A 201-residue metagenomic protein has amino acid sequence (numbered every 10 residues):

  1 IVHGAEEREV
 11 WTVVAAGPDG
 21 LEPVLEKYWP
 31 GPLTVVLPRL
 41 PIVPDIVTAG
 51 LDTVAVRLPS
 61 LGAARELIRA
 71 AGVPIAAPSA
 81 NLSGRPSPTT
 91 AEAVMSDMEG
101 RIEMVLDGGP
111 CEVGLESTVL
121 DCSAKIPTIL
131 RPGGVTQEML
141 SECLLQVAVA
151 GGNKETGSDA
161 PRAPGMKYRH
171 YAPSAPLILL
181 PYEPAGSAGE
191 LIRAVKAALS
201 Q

Functional and structural regions predicted by a protein language model:
I1-Q201: Active-site-adjacent structural elements in enzyme catalytic cores
